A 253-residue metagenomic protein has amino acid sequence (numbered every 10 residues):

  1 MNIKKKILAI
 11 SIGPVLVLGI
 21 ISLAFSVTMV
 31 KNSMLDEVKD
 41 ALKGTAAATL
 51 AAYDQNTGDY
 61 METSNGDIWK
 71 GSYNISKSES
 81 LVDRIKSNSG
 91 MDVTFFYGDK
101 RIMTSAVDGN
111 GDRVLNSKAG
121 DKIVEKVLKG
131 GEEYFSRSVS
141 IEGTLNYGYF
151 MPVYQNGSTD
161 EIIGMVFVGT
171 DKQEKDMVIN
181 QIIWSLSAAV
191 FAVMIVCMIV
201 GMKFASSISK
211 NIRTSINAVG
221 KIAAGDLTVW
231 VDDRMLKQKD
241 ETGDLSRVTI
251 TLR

Functional and structural regions predicted by a protein language model:
M1-L16, S207, T214: Positive-inside N-terminal membrane-insertion signal
I10, L23-K31, S185-S209, S215 (+1 more regions): Cytosolic-side ends of inner-membrane transmembrane helices, especially those that anchor bacterial signal-transduction
D40, G44-D59, S80-M103, E133: Short N-terminal helix-loop-first-beta-strand/juxtamembrane motif that initiates sensory/input modules
T45, Y147-D176: Short, hydrophobic beta-strand elements of compact beta-sandwich sensory domains
S76-G90, S105-I141: Extracytoplasmic/periplasmic sensor domains and loops in membrane signaling proteins
E132-S136, G143-Y154: A short beta-strand signature within small-molecule sensing/ligand-binding domains used in signal transduction
T170-A189: Membrane-interface helix-start motif
S207-L252: HAMP signal relay modules and closely related sensory coiled-coil linkers that couple transmembrane inputs to cytosolic
